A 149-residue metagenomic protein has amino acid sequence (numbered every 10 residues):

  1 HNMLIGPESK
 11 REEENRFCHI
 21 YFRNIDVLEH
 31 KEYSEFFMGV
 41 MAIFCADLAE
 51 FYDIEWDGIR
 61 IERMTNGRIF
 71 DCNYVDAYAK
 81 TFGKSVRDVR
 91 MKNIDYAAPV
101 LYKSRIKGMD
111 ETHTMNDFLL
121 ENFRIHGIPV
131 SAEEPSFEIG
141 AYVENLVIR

Functional and structural regions predicted by a protein language model:
H1-R149: Extracellular/periplasmic carbohydrate-active domains that bind, remodel, or depolymerize complex polysaccharides
